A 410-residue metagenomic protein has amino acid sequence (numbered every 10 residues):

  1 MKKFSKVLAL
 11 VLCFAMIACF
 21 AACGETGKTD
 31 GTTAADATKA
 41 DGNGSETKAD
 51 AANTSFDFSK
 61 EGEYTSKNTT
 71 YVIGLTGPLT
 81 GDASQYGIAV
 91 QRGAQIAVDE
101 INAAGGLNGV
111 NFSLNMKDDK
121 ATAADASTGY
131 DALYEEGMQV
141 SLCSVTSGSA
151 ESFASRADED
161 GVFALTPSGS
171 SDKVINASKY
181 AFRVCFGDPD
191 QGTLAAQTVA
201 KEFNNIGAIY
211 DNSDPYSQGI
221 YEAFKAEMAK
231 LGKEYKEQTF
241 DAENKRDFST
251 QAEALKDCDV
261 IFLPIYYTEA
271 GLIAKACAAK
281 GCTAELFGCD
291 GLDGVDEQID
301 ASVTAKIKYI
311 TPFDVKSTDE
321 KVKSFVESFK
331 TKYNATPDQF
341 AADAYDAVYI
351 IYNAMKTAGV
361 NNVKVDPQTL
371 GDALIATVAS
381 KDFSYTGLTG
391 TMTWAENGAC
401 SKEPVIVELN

Functional and structural regions predicted by a protein language model:
M1-V11: Bacterial N-terminal signal peptides that target proteins for export
C19-A22: C-terminal motif of bacterial Sec signal peptides marking the signal peptidase cleavage site
G24-N410: Extracytosolic ligand-binding ectodomains
